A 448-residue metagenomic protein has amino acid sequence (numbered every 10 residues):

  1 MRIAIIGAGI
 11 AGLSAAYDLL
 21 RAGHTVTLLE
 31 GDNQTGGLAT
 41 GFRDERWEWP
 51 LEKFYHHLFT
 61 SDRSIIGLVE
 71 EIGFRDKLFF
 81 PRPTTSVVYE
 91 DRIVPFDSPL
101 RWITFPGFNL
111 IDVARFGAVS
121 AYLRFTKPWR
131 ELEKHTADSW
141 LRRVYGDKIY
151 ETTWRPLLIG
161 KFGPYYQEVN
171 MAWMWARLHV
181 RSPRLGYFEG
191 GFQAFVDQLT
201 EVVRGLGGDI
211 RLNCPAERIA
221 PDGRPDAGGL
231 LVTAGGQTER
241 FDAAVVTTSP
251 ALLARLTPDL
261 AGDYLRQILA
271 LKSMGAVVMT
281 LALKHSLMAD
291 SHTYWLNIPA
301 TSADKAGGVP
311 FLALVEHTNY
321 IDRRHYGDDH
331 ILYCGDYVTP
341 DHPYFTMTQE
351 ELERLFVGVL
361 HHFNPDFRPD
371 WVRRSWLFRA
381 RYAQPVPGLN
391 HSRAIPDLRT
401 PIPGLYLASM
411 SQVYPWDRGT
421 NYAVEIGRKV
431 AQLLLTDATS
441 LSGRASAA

Functional and structural regions predicted by a protein language model:
M1-L28: N-terminal Rossmann-like FAD-binding beta1-loop-alpha1 element of flavoenzymes
G7, F80-R82, L212-C214, A220 (+2 more regions): Short loop/edge segments at beta-strand edges and connector loops that shape dinucleotide/nucleotide cofactor-binding
A11, Q34, A251: Conserved Rossmann-like nucleotide-cofactor binding loop
L20-E45: Glycine-rich FAD pyrophosphate-binding loop
A22, E217-L332, Y337-T346, E350 (+3 more regions): Mid-domain catalytic core of redox enzymes that form a hydrophobic substrate pocket/lid adjacent to a catalytic redox
R46-E131, S139, R143: Dinucleotide-binding Rossmann-like beta1-alpha1 core, especially the glycine-rich loop that anchors the ADP
R92, T104, F108, G117-G229: Active-site/ligand-binding neighborhood in enzyme catalytic cores
L314-A448: Conserved flavin/dinucleotide-binding core of flavoenzymes
